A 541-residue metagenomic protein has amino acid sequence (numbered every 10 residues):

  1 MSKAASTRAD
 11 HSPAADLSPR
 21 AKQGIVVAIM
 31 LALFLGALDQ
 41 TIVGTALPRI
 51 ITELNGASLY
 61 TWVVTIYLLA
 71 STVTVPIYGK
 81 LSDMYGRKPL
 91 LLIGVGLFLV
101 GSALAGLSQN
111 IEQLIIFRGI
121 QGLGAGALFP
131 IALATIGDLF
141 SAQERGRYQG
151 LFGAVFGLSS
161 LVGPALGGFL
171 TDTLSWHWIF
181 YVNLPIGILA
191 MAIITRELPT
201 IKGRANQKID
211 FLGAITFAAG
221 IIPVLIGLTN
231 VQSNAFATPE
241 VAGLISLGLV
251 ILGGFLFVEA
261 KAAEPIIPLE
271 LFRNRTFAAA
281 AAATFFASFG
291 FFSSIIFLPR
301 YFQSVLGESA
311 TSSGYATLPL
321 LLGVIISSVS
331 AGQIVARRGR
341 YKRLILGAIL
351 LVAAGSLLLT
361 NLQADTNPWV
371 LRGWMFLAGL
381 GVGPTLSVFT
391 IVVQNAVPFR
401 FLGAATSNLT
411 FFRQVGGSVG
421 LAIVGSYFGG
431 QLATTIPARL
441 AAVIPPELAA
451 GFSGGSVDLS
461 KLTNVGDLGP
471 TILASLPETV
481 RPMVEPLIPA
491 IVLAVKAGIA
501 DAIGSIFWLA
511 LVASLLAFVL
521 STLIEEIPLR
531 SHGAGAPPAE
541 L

Functional and structural regions predicted by a protein language model:
S2-I25, I29-L31, F257, R337 (+1 more regions): Transmembrane-helix exit segments and adjacent C-terminal regions of multi-pass membrane proteins
S2-R196, G332, R338-R340, T360: Transmembrane-helix bundle of Major Facilitator Superfamily
K22-T74, Q113, S175, L212-G213 (+6 more regions): Transmembrane core module of solute transporters
G44, P48, T52, T171-D172 (+9 more regions): Juxtamembrane/transmembrane-helix interface segments of polytopic membrane transporters
L97-L104, I186-I193, V250-G254, I326 (+2 more regions): Transmembrane-helix signature of multi-pass solute transporters
D172-L184, N230-V241, S309, G430-L511: A membrane-interface helix-boundary motif in multi-pass transporters
P185-K202, A218-N230, G248-K261, A517-E525: C-terminal membrane-cytosol helix-exit motif in multi-pass small-molecule transporters
S294, L371-L459, F507, T522: Small-residue-rich alpha-helical segments with characteristic i,i+4
